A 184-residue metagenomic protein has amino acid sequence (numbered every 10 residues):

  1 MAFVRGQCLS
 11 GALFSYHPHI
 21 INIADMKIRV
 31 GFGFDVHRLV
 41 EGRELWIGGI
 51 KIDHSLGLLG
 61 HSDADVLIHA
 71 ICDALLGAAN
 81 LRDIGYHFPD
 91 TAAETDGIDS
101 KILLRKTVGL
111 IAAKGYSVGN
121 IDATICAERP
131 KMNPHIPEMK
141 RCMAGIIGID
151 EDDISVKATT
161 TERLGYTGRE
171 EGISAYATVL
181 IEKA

Functional and structural regions predicted by a protein language model:
F3, F14-Y16: Aromatic (phenylalanine/tyrosine) cluster motif
Y16-D25: Intrinsic-disorder-associated, low-complexity terminal segments enriched in Asp/Asn/His/Tyr and depleted of Lys/Arg
K27-P137, I147: RNase III-family endoribonuclease catalytic core
G49-K51, A158, V179-I181: Short, structured patches in soluble enzyme cores that scaffold and shape functional sites
D122-K131, H135-G168: Short, conserved loop-to-beta-strand elements that form functional interface hotspots
T167-A184: C-terminal edge-of-domain segments
